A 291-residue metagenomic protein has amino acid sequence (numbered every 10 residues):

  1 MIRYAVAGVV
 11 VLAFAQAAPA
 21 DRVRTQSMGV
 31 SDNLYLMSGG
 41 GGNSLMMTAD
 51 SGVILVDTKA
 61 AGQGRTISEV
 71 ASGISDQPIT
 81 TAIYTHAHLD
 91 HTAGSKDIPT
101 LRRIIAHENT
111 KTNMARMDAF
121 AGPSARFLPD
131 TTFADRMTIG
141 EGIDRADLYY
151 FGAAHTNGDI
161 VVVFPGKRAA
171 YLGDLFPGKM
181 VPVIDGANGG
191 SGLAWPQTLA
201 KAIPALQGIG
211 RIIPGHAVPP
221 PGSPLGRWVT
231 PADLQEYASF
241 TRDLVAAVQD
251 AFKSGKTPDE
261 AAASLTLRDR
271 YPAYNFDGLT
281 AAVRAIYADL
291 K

Functional and structural regions predicted by a protein language model:
D21-R24, G29-V30, N109-G152, T156-N157 (+3 more regions): Metallo-beta-lactamase
T25-V70, I160-F164, R168-D174: Conserved beta-strand hairpin/beta-sheet module of binuclear metal-dependent hydrolase folds, prominently
S27, D50-I54, G62-I105: Active-site metal-binding motif and surrounding structural segment of the metallo-beta-lactamase
N33, M47, D57, A71 (+11 more regions): Divalent metal-coordination and catalytic microenvironments
V56-T58, T80-H88, I105-N109, F151 (+2 more regions): Active-site neighborhood of phospho(di)ester-bond hydrolases with catalytic His/Asp-centered motifs
R145-L206, A232: Active-site-proximal loop/helix segments of hydrolase catalytic cores
L193-K256: Divalent-metal (often Zn2+) His-rich catalytic cores of metallo-beta-lactamase-fold enzymes
K253-K291: C-terminal regulatory/interaction regions
